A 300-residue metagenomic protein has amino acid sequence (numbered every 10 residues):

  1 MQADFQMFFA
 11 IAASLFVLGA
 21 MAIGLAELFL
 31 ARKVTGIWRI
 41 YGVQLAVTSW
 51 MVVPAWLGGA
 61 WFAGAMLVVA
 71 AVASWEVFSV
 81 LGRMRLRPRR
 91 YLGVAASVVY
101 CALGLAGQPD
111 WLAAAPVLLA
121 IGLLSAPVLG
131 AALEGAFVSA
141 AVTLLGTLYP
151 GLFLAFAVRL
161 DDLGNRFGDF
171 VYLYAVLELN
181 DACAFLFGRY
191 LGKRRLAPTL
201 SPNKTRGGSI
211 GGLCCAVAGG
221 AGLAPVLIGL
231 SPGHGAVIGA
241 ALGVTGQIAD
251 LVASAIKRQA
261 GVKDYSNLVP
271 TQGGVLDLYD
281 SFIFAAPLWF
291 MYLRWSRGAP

Functional and structural regions predicted by a protein language model:
M1-A240: Membrane-embedded alpha-helical bundles of polytopic integral membrane proteins
A184-F185, R189, S254-K263: Juxtamembrane interface at the ends
I256-K257, D280-F290: C-terminal transmembrane helix pair
Q259-S281: Interfacial loop-to-transmembrane junctions
M291-P300: Juxtamembrane boundary at the C-terminal end of a transmembrane helix
